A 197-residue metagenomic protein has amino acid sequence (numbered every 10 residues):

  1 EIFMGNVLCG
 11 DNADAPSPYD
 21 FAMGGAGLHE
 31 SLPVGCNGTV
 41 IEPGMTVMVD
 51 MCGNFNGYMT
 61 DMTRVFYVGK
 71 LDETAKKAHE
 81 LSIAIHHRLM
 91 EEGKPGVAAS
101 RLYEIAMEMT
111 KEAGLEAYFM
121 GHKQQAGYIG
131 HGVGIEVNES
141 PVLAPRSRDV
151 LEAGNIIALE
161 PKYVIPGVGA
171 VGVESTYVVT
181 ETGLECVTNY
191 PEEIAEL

Functional and structural regions predicted by a protein language model:
E1-L197: Active-site neighborhoods and metal-handling regions in enzymes and metal-associated proteins
